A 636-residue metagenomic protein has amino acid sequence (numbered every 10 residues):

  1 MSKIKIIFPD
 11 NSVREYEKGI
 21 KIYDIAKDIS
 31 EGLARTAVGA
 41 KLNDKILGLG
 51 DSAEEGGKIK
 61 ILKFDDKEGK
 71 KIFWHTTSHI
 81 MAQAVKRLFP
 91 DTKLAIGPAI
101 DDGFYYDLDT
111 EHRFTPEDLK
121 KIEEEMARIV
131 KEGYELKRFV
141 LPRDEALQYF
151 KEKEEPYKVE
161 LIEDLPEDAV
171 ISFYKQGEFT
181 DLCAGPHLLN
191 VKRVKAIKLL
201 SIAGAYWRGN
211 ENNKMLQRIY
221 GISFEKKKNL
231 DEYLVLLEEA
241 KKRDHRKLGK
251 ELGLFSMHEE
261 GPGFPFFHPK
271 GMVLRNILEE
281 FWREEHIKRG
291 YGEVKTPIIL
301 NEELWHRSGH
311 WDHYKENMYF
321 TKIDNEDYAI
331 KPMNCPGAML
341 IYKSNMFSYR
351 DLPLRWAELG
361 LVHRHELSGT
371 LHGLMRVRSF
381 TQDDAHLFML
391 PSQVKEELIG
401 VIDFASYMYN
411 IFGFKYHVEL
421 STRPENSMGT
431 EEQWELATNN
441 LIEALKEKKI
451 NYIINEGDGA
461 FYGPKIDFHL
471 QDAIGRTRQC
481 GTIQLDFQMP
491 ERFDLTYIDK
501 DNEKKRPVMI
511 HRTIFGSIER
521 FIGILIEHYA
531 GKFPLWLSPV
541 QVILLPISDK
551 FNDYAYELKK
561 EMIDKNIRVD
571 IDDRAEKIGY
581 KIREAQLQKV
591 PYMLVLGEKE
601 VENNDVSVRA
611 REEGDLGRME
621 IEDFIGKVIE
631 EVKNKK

Functional and structural regions predicted by a protein language model:
M1-A95, I100-K636: NTP/phosphate- and nucleic-acid-binding module
